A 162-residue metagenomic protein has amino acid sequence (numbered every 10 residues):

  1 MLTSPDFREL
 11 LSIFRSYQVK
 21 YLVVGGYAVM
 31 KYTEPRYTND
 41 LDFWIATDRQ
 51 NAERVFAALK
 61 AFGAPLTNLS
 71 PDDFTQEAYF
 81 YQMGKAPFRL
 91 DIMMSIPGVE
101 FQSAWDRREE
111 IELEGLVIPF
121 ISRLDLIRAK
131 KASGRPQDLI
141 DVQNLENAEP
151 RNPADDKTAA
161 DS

Functional and structural regions predicted by a protein language model:
M1-S162: Compositionally biased terminal segments of proteins
